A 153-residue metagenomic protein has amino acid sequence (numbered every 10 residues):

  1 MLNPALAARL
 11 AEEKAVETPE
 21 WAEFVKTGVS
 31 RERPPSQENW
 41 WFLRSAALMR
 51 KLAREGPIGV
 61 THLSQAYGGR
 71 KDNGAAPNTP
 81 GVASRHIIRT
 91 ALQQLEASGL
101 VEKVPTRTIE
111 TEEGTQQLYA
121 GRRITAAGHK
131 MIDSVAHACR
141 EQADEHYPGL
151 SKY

Functional and structural regions predicted by a protein language model:
M1-A46, R50: Long, low-complexity, charged/polar intrinsically disordered regions in eukaryotic proteins
A22-E23, E38, A76, G128 (+2 more regions): Long, charge-rich, low-complexity intrinsically disordered regions
A47-E55, A66: Short amphipathic alpha-helical elements of helix-turn-helix/winged-helix folds
P57-T79: Short acidic, hydrophobic short linear motifs in intrinsically disordered regions
L63, I88-S98: Basic amphipathic alpha-helical segments that dock to polyanions
A76-L92: Major-groove recognition helix of helix-turn-helix-like DNA-binding domains
E96-E112: A short, conserved structural fragment
T115-Y153: Short, amphipathic alpha-helical interaction segments positioned at domain boundaries
